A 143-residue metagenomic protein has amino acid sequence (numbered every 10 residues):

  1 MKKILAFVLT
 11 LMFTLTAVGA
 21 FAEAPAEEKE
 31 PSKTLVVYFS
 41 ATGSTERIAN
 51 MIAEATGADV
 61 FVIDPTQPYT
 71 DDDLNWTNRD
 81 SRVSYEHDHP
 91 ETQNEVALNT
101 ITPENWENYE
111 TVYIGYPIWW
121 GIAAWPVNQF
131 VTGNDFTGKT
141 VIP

Functional and structural regions predicted by a protein language model:
I4-F7, A20-P143: Active-site-proximal alpha-helix that buttresses catalytic centers in soluble enzyme cores
V8-T16: Bacterial N-terminal signal peptides
